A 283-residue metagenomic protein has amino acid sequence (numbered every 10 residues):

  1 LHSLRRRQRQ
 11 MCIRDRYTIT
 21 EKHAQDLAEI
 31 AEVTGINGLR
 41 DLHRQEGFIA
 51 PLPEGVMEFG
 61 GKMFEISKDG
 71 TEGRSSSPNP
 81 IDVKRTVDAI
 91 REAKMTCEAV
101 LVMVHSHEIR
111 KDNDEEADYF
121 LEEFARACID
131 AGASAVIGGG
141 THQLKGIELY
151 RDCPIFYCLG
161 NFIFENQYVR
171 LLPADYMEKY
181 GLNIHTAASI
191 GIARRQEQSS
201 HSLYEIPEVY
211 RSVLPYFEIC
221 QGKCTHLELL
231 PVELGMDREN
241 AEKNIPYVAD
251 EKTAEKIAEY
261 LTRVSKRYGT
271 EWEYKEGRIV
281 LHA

Functional and structural regions predicted by a protein language model:
H2-I13: Single conserved hydrophobic/aromatic residue that forms the stacking wall/gate of nucleotide- or nucleobase-binding
R14-S77, I81, L171-A283: A short C-terminal boundary segment appended to hydrolase-like catalytic domains
G60-R74, D88-N113: Short acidic, glycine-rich surface-loop motifs adjacent to enzyme active sites
V83-T86, L121: Aromatic/hydrophobic pocket-lining residues that form the small-molecule binding cavity in soluble enzyme cores
T86-R91, A125, L214: Generic structural signal for well-ordered alpha-helices, preferentially at hydrophobic/aromatic core positions
A89-E98, A131-A133, I219-C224: A structural motif corresponding to the C-terminal end of an alpha-helix and its immediate exit/capping segment
L101, Y157, F217: Conserved, mostly hydrophobic/aromatic
A117-V213: Conserved beta-sheet core of the metallophosphoesterase superfamily
